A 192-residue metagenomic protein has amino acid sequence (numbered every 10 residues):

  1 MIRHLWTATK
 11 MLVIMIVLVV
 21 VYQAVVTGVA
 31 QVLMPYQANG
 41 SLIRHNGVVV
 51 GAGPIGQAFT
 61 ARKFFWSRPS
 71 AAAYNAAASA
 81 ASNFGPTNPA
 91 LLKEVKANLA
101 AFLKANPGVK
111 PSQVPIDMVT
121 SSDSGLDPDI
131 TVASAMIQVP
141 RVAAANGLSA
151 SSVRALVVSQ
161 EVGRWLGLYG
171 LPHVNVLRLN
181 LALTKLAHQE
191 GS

Functional and structural regions predicted by a protein language model:
M1-T7: Cytosolic-side transmembrane helix boundary signature
T7, M11-I14, V19, V26-V139 (+3 more regions): Flexible, solvent-exposed loop/hinge segments and secondary-structure transition points
R141-S192: Extracytoplasmic/periplasmic C-terminal soluble domains
